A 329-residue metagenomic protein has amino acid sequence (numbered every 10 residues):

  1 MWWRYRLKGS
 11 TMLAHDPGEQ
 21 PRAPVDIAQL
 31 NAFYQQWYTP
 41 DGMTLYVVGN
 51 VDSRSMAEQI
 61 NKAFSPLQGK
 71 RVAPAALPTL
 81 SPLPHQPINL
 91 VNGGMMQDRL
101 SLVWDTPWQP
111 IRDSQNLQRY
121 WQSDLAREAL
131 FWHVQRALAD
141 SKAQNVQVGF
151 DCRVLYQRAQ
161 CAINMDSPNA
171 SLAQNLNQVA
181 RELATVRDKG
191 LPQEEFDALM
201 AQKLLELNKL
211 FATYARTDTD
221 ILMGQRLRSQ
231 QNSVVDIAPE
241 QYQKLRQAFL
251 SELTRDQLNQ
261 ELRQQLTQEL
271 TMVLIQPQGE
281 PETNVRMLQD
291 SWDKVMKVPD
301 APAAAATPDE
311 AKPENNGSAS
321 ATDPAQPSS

Functional and structural regions predicted by a protein language model:
M1-D41, P66-P110, S123-A173, D197 (+4 more regions): Non-catalytic beta-strand/loop surface segments
G18, T44-D52, R246, G279-E280: Conserved short loop/turn motifs at secondary-structure junctions
Q29-N61, E269-T271: Non-catalytic, conformational "gating/processing" segments within enzyme and secreted inhibitor domains
S53-A57, I111-R112, T283-N284: Extracytoplasmic/secreted cell-surface and envelope-processing proteins
Q59-F64, A126, L130, N175-A184: Short amphipathic C-terminal alpha-helix that caps PH/PH-like domains
C161-Q193: Extended amphipathic alpha-helical segments enriched in small hydrophobics
P239-Q241, R246-N284: Extended, domain-scale alpha-helical bundle/helix-rich regions
Q268, Q276-S318: Soluble, acidic/polar mature domains that operate outside membranes
